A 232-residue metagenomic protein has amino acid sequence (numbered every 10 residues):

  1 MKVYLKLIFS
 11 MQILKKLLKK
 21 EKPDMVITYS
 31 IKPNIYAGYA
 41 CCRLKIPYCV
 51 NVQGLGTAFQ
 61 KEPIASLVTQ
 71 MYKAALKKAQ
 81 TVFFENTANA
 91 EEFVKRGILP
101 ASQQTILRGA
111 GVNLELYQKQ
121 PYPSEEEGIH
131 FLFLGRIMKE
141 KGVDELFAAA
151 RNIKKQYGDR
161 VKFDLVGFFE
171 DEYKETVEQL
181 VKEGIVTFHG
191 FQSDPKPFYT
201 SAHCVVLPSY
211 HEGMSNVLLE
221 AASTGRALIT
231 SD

Functional and structural regions predicted by a protein language model:
L5, Q60, V94-K95, S102-Q103 (+3 more regions): Acidic anion/phosphate-binding donor-loop and adjacent secondary structure in glycosyltransferase catalytic cores
L5-S10, P47-C49, G56-K78: Nucleotide-sugar donor phosphate/pyrophosphate-binding loop at the beta->alpha transition of glycosyltransferases
T28-N34, V52: Short His-centered aromatic/hydrophobic patch
G56, A88-N89, I106-Q118, R136 (+1 more regions): Short beta-strand->alpha-helix junction loop in the catalytic core of nucleotide-activated group-transfer enzymes
I129, F133-N152, F163: A conserved mid-protein helix/loop that constitutes part of the nucleotide-sugar donor-binding site
N152-Y157, K162-H189: Short, structured helix-loop element that forms part of the nucleotide-activated donor/catalytic region
F191, Y210: Aromatic "clamp/platform" in nucleotide-sugar-dependent glycosyltransferases that forms part of the donor/acceptor
A227-T230: Short hydrophobic beta-strand element within catalytic cores of glycosyltransferases and related nucleotide-activated
